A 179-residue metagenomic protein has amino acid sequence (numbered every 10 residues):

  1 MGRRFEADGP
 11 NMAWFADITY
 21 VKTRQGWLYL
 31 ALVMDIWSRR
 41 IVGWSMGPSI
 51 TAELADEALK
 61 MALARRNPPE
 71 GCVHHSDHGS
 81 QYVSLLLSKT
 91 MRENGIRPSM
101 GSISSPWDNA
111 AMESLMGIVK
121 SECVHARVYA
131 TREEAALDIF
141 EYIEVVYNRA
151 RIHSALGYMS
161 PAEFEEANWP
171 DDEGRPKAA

Functional and structural regions predicted by a protein language model:
M1-A179: Charged DNA-binding/catalytic regions of mobile-element recombinases
